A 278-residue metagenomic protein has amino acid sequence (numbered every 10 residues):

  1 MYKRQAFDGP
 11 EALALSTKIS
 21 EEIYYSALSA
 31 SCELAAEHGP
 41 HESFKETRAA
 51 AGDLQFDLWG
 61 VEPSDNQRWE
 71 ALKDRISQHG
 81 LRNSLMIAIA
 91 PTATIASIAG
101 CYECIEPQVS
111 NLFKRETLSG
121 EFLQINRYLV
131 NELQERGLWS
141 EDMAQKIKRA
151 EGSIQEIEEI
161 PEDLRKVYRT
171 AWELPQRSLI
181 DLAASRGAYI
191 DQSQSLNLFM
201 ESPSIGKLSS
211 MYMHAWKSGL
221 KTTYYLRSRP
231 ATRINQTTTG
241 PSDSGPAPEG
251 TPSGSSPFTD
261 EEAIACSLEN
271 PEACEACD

Functional and structural regions predicted by a protein language model:
M1-Y2: Short, small-residue-biased leader/transition segments that mark boundaries at the very start of proteins
D8-S20, V109-G120: Short beta-alpha connecting loops at secondary-structure transitions that line or flank enzyme active sites
S16-S31: Short amphipathic alpha-helical coiled-coil/interface segments
L28-R75: Short glycine-cluster motifs
A36, P40, E62-N66, R75-R82 (+1 more regions): Catalytic alpha/beta core of large soluble enzyme barrels
R233-D278: Acidic, low-complexity intrinsically disordered tails
